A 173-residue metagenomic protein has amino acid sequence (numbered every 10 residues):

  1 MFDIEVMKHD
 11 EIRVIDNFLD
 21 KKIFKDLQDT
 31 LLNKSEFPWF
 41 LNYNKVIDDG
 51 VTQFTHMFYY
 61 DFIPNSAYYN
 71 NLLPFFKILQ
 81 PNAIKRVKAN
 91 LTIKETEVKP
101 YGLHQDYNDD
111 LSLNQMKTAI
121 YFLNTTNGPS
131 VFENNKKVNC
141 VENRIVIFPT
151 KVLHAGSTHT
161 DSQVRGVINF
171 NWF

Functional and structural regions predicted by a protein language model:
M1-A83: Non-heme Fe(II)/2-oxoglutarate
N90-L111: Conserved short histidine dyad/triad with adjacent acidic residue
L91-I93, L123, W172: Short beta-strand segments enriched in hydrophobic/aromatic residues within well-folded beta-rich domains
V98-L103, N114-M116, F122-V141: A short beta-strand-loop-beta hairpin characteristic of the jelly-roll/cupin
G102-H104, L153-D161: Short beta-strand His + acidic residue motifs that chelate non-heme Fe in jelly-roll/DSBH and cupin folds
A119-Y121, S162-F173: A short hydrophobic beta-strand segment most commonly corresponding to one strand of the jelly-roll/cupin
V138-A155: Conserved metal-binding segment of the jelly-roll/cupin
